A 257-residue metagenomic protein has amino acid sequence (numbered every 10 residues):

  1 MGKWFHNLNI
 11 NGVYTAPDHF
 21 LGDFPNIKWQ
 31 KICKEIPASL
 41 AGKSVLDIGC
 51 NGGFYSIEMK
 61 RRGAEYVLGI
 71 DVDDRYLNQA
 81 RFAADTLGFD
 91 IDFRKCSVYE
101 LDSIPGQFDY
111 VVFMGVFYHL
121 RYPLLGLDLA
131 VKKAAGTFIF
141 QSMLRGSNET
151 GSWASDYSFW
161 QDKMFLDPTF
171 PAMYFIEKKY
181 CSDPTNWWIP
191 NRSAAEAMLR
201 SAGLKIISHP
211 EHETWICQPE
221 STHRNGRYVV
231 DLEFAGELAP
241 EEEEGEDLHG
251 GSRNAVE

Functional and structural regions predicted by a protein language model:
M1-Q107, M114, D156-Y157, Q161-K163 (+1 more regions): Conserved N-terminal segment of class I S-adenosyl-L-methionine
D74, L120-R121: A structural helix-start
Y99, F108, V112-F113, R121-G251: S-adenosyl-L-methionine-dependent methyltransferase catalytic module, highlighting the catalytic core
F117: Conserved SAM-binding site of S-adenosyl-L-methionine-dependent methyltransferases, i.e., the hydrophobic residues
